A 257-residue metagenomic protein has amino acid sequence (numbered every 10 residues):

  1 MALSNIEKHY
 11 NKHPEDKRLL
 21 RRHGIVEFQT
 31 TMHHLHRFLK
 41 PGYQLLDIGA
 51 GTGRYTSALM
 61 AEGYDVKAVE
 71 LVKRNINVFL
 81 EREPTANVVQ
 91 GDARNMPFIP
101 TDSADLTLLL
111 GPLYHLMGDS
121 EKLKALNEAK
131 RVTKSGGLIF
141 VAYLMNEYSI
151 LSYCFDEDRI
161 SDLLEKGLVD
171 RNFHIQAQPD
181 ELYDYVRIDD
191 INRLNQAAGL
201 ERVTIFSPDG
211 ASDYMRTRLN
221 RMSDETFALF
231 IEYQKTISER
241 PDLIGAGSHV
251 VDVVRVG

Functional and structural regions predicted by a protein language model:
M1-P41, R54: Conserved class I S-adenosyl-L-methionine
G42-G49: Conserved class I S-adenosyl-L-methionine
G53-N95: Class I SAM-dependent methyltransferase SAM/SAH-binding core
F98-T107: A short acidic, Gly/Pro-enriched loop at the edge of an enzyme's catalytic core that lines a small-molecule cofactor
L123-S135: A short glycine-rich, Lys/Arg-flanked "PGG" loop and its adjoining helix->strand segment in the class I
F140-G167: Conserved class I S-adenosyl-L-methionine
L182-G199, I205: Short alpha-helix
V203-G257: A C-terminal cap/extension of S-adenosyl-L-methionine-dependent methyltransferases that defines the acceptor-substrate
